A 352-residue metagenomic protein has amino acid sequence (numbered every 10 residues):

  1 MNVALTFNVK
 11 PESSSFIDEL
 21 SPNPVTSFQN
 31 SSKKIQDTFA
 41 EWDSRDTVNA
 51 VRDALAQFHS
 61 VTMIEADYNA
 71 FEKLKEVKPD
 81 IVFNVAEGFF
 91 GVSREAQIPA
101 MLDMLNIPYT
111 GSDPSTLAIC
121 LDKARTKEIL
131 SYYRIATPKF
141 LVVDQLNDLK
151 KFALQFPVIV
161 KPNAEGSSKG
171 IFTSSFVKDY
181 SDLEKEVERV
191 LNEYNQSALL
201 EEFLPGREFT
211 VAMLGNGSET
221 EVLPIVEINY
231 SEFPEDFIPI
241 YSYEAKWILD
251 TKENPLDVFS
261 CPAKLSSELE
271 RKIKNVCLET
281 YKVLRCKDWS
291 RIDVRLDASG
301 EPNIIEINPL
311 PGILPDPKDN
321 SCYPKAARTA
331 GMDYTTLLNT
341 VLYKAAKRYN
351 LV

Functional and structural regions predicted by a protein language model:
M1-T6, L74-K78, A118-L199, L204-E208 (+2 more regions): Active-site nucleotide/adenylate-binding loops and adjacent lid/helix of ATP-dependent enzymes
M1-Y109, S115, C120-L121, D144-K150 (+2 more regions): ATP-binding N-terminal substructure of ATP-dependent carboxylate-amine bond-forming enzymes
E12-I17, G166-K169, D250-E253, L314-D316: Short acidic/His/Gly/Ser-rich catalytic and metal-binding motifs that mark active-site loops of diverse hydrolases
F16-S27, I238-I248, D316-N320: Short, flexible, mixed-charge acidic loops at enzyme active sites
F28-S32, S168, K252-P262, C322: A short small-residue
V61, P108-Y109, T137, V158 (+1 more regions): Hydrophobic beta-strand scaffold residues
I129-R134, K264-V352: ATP-dependent carboxylate activation and anion-phosphoryl transfer catalytic cores that bind Mg-ATP to form
Y180-S260, K264, E268, K272-N275 (+2 more regions): Phosphate-binding site of ATP-dependent enzymes
